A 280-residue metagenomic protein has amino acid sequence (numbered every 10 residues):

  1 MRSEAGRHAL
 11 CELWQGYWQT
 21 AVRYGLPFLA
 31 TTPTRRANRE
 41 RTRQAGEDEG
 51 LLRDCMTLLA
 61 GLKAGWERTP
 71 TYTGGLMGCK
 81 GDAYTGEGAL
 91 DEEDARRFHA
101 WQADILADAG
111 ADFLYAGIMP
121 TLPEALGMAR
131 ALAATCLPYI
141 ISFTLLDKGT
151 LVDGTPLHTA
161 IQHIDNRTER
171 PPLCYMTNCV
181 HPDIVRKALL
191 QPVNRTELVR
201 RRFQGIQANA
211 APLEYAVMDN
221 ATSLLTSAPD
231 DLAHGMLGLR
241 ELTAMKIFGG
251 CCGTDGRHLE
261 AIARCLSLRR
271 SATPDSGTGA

Functional and structural regions predicted by a protein language model:
M1-A280: Domain-level signal for soluble alpha/beta catalytic cores
